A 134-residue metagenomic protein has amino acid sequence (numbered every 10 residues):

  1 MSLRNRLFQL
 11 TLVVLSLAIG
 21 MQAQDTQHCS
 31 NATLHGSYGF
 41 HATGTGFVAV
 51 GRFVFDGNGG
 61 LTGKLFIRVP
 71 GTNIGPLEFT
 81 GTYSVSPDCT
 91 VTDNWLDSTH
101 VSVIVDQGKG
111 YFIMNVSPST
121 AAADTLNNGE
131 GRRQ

Functional and structural regions predicted by a protein language model:
M1-N5: N-terminal secretory signal peptides that target proteins for export/translocation
Q9-A18: Bacterial N-terminal signal peptides
Q22-Q134: Mature soluble binding/inhibitory domains
